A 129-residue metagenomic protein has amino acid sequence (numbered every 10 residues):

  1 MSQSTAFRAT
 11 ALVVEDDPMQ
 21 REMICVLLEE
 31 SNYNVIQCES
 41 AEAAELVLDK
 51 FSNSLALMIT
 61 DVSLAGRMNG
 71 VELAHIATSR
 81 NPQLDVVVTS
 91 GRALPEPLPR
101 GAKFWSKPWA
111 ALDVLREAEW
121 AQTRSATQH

Functional and structural regions predicted by a protein language model:
M1-L12, P18-M19, C25, S54 (+4 more regions): Non-catalytic signal-transmission and effector/linker regions of two-component phosphorelay proteins
P18-Q37: Two-component/phosphorelay signaling modules centered on CheY-like receiver
Q37-L57: Acidic, metal-coordinating helix/loop segments flanking the phosphotransfer/catalytic sites of two-component signaling
S40, M68-L73: Acidic catalytic/metal-coordinating carboxylates
E45, V71-Q83: Short amphipathic alpha-helix used as the core "switch/output" element in two-component signaling
D61-V62: Active-site residues of response regulator receiver
R92-A102: Short loop/helix-cap segments at secondary-structure boundaries that form the rim of catalytic
